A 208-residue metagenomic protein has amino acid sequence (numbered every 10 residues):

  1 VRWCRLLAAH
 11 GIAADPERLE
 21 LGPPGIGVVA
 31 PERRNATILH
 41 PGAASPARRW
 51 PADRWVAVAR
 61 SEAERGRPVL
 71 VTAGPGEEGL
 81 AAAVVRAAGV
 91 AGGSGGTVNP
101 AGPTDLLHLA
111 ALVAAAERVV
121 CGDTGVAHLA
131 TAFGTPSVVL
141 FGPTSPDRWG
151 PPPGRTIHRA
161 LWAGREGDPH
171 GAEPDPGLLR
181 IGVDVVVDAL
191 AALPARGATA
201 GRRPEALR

Functional and structural regions predicted by a protein language model:
V1-R208: Catalytic machinery of carbohydrate-active enzymes, primarily nucleotide-sugar-dependent glycosyltransferases
